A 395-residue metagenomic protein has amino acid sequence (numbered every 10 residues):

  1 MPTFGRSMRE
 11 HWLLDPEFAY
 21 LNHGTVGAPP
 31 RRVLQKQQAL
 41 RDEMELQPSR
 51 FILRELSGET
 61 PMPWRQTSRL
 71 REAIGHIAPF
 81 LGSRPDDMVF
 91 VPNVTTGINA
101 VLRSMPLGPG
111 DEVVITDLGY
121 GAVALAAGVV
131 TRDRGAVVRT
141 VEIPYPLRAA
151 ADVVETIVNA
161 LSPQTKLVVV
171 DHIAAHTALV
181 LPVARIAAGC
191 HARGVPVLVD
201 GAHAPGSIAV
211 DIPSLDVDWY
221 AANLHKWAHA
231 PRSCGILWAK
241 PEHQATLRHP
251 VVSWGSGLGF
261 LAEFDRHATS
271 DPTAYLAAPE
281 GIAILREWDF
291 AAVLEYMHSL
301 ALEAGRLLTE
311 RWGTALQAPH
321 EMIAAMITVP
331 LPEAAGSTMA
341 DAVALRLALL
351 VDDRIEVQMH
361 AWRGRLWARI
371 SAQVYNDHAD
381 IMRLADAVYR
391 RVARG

Functional and structural regions predicted by a protein language model:
M1-G395: Pyridoxal 5′-phosphate
